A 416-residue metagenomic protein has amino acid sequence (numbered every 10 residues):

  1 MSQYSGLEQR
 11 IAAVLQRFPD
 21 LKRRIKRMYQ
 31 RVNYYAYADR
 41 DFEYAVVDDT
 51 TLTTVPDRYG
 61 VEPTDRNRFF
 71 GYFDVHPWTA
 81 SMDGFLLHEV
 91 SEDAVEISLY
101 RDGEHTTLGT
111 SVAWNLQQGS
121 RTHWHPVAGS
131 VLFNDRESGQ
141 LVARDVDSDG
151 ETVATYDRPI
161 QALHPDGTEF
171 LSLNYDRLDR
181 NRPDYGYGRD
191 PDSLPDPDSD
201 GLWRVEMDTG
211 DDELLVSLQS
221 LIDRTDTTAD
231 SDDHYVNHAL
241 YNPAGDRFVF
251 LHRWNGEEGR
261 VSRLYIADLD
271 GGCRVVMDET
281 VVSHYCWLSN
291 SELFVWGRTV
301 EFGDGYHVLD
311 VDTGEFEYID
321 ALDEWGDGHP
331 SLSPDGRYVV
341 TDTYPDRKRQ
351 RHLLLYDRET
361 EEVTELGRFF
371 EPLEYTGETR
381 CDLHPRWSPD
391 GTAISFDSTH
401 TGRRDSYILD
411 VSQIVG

Functional and structural regions predicted by a protein language model:
Y29-V95, A239: Beta-strand-rich domains and repeat architectures in extracellular enzymes and scaffolds, especially beta-propellers
Y29-Y34, H88-D93, S172-D200, L251-R260 (+2 more regions): Short, conserved, GDST-rich strand-edge loop motifs in beta-rich repeat architectures
Y59-R68, G109-N115, D212-D232, E365-G377: Surface-exposed loop and turn segments in beta-propeller and other repeat-based domains that flank or scaffold
T64-H76, S91-L141: Blade-loop segments of beta-propeller domains
D74-L86, Q118-S138, Q161-E169, L173 (+4 more regions): Blade-terminus and WD-like Trp-Asp/Gly-His loop motifs, strongest in beta-propeller folds
S111-G201, L214-S231: Asp-box/WD-like beta-propeller blade repeats and closely related beta-sheet repeat scaffolds
E279-S283, D320-S331, E362-H384: Conserved blade-ending motifs and adjacent loop-strand segments that build the rim/top face of beta-propeller domains
A321-E362: Loop/turn-rich, solvent-exposed surfaces of beta-rich toroidal or solenoidal domains
